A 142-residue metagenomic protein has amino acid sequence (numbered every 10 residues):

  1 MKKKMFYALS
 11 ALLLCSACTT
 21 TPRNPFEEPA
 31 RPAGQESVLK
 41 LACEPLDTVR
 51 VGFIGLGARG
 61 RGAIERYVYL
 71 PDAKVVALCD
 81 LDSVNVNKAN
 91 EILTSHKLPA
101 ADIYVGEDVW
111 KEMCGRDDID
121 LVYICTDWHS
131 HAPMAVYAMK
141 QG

Functional and structural regions predicted by a protein language model:
M1-S16: Sec-dependent bacterial lipoprotein signal peptides
L9, C18-Q141: N-terminal glycine-/serine-/threonine-rich beta1-alpha1-beta2 phosphate-ribose binding loop of Rossmann-like
